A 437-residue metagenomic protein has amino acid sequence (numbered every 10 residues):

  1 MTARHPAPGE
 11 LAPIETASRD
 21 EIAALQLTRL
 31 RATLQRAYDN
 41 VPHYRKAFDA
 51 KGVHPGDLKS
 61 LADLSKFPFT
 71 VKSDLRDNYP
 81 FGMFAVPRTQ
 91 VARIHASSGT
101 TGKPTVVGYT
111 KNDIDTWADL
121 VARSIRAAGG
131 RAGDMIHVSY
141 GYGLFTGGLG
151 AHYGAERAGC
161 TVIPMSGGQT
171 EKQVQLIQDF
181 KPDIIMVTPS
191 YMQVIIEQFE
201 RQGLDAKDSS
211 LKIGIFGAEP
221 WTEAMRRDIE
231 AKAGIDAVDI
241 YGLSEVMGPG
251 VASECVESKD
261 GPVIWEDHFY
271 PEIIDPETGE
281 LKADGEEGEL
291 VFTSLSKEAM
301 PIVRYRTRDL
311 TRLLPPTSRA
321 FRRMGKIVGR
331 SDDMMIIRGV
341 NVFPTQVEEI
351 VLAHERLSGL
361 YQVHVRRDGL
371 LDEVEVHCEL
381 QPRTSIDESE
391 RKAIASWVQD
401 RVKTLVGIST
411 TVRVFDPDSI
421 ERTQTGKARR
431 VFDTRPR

Functional and structural regions predicted by a protein language model:
M1-A96, T101-D119, R123-A127, L370-T384 (+3 more regions): Nucleotide 5′-phosphate-binding alpha/beta core
A37, S97, I136, I185 (+5 more regions): Residue-level signal for inorganic ion chemistry
K111-S124, M135-V194: AMP-binding/adenylate-forming
G130-D134: Short helix-loop-beta connector
M135, Q202-W221: Conserved helix-loop-beta element of the AMP-binding
I185, V291, L295-I408: AMP-binding/adenylate-forming catalytic core of the ANL superfamily
M192-S210, R227-A231: Adenylate-forming
W221-T317: Conserved AMP-binding/adenylate-forming
